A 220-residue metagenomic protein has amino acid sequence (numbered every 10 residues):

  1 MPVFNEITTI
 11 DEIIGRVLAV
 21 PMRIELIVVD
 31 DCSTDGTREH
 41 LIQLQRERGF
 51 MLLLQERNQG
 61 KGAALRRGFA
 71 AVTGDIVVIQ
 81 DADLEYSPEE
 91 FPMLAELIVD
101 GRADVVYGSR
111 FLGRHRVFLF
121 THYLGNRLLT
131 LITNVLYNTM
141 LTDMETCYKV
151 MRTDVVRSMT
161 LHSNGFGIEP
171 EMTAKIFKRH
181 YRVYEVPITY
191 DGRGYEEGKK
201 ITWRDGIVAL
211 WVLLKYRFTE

Functional and structural regions predicted by a protein language model:
N5-A19: Short, well-formed alpha-helical segments that are part of the catalytic scaffolds of diverse glycosyltransferases
E6-T9, S33, K61, S87: Donor nucleotide-sugar binding loop of glycosyltransferases
T8-E12, D35-L44: Acidic helix N-cap motif at the loop->helix transition within catalytic regions of sugar-transfer enzymes
I24-I27, R38-A71: Conserved donor nucleotide-binding strand/loop of the catalytic core
D30-E39, L84: A conserved acidic beta->alpha catalytic loop
E56-A71, P88-F166, D191-L210, L214 (+1 more regions): Acceptor/aglycone-binding surface of glycosyltransferases and processive sugar-polymer synthases
V77: Short aromatic/hydrophobic "clamp" motif used to bind/position activated sugar donors
V155-M159, G165-R182: A short, conserved alpha-helix in the catalytic core of glycosyltransferases
